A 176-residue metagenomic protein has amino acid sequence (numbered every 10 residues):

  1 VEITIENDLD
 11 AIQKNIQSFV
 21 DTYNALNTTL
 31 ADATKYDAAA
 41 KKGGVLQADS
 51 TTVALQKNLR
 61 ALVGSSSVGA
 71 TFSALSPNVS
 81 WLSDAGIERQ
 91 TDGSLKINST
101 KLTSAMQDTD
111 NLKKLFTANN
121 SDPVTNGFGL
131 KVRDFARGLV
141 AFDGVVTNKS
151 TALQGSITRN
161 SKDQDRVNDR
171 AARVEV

Functional and structural regions predicted by a protein language model:
I3-V176: Type III/flagellar export substrates
